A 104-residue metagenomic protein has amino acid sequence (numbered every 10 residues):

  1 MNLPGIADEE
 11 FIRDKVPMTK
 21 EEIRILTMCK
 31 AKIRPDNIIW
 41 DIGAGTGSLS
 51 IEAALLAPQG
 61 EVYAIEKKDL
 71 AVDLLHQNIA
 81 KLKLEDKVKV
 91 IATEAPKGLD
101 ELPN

Functional and structural regions predicted by a protein language model:
M1-W40, L74-K81: Class I SAM-dependent transferase core
K20-I23, T46-L49, A71: Generic hydrophobic secondary-structure packing signal
R34, A57, K83-E85: Short, well-ordered coil/turn elements that cap or connect secondary structure elements
G43: Conserved S-adenosyl-L-methionine
T46-P58: Conserved SAM-binding loop of SAM-dependent methyltransferases across substrates and taxa, primarily the Class I
E61-E66: Conserved SAM-binding motif I beta-strand of class I
K68-N104: S-adenosyl-L-methionine
